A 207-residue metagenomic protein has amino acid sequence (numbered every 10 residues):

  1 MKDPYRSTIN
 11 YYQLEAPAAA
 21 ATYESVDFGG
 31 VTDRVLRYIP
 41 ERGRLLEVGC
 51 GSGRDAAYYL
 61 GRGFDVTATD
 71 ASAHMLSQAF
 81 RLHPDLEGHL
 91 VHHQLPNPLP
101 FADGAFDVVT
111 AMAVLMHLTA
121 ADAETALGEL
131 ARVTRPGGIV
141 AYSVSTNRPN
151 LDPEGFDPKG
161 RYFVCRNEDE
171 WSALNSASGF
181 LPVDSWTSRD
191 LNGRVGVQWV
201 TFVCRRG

Functional and structural regions predicted by a protein language model:
M1-P40, R148: Conserved class I S-adenosyl-L-methionine
L46, S52-N97: Class I SAM-dependent methyltransferase SAM/SAH-binding core
P98-D103: Short conserved loop adjoining the S-adenosyl-L-methionine
T110: A conserved beta-strand element that flanks and buttresses the S-adenosyl-L-methionine
E124-P136: A short glycine-rich, Lys/Arg-flanked "PGG" loop and its adjoining helix->strand segment in the class I
G137-V144: Conserved beta-strand signature within the Rossmann-like core of class I S-adenosyl-L-methionine
S145-Y162: Short, glycine-/aromatic-enriched active-site segment of Class I SAM-dependent methyltransferases
F163-S178: Short alpha-helix
